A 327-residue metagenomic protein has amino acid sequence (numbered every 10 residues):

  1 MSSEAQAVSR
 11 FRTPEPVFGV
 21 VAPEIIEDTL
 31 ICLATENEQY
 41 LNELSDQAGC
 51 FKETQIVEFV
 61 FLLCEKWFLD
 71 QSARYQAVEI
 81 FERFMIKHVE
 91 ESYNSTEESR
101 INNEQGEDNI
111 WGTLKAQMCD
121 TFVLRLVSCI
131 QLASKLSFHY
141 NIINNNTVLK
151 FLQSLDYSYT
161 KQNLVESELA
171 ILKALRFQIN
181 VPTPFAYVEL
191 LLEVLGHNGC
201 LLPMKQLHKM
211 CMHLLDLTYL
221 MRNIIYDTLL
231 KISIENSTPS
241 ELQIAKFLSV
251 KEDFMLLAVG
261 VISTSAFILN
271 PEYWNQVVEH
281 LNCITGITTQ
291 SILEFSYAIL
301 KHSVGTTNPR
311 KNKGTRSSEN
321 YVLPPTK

Functional and structural regions predicted by a protein language model:
M1-K327: Acidic, serine/threonine-rich low-complexity regulatory regions at protein termini of eukaryotic cell-cycle
